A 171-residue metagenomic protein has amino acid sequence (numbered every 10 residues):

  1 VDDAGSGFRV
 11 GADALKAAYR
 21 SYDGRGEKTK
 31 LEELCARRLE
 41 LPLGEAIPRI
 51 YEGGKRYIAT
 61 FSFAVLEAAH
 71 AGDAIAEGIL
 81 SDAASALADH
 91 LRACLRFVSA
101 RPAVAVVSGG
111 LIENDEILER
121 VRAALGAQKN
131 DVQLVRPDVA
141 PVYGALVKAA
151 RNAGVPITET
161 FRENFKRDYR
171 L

Functional and structural regions predicted by a protein language model:
V1-S21: Hydrophobic alpha-helical segments and helix pairs
L15-L171: ATP-binding/phosphotransfer module of carbohydrate and carboxylate kinases, centering on a glycine-rich
